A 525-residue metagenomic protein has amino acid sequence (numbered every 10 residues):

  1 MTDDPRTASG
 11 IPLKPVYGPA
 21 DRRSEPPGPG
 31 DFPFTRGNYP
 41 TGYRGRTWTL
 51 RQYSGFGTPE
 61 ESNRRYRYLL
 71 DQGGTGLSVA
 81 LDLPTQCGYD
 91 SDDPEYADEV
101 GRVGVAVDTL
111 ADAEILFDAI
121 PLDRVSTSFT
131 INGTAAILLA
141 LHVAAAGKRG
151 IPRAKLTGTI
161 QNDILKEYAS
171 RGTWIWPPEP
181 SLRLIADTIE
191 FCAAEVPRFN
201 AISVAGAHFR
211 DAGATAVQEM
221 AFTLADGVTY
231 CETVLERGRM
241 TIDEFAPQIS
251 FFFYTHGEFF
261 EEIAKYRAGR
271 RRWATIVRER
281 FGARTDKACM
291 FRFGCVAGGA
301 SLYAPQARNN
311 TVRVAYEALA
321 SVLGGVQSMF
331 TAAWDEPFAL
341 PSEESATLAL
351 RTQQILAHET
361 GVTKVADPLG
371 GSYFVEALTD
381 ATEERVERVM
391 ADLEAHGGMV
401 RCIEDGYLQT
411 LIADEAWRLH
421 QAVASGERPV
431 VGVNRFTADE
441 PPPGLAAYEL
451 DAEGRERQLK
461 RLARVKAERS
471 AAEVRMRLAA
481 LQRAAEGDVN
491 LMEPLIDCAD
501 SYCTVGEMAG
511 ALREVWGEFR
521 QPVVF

Functional and structural regions predicted by a protein language model:
M1-H256, E261-E262, R280, K287-G294 (+5 more regions): Catalytic alpha/beta active-site cores
D4-R23, F32-F34, L83, E343 (+2 more regions): Flexible, glycine-rich loop/tail regions that form catalytic "lids" or insertion modules at the edges of active sites
R46, D92-E95, L165-E167, V204-G206 (+9 more regions): Short acidic (Asp/Glu) and glycine-rich catalytic loops that position anionic groups and cofactors
F56, R65-Q72, L110-I120, L141-A145 (+17 more regions): Generic, well-ordered alpha-helical scaffold segments in large soluble proteins
N63, L139-A140, V217, I263-R267 (+3 more regions): Conserved strand-to-helix beginnings and helix N-cap segments that scaffold or border functional pockets
A97-R102, K166-W176, F209-G213, F253-E261 (+6 more regions): Short beta-alpha connecting loops at secondary-structure transitions that line or flank enzyme active sites
D108, F129-T134, K148, R171-C192 (+8 more regions): Phosphate/diphosphate-binding loops
T241-F245, A283-V296, A304-W334, P341-A366 (+4 more regions): Flexible glycine/proline-rich, aromatic-decorated loop/lid segments
